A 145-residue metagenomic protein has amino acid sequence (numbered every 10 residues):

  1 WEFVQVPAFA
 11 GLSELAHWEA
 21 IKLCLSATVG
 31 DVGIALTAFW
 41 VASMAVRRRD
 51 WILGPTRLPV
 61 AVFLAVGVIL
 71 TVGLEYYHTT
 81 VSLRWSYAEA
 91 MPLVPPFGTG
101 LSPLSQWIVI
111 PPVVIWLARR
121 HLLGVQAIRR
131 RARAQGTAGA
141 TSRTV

Functional and structural regions predicted by a protein language model:
W1-V145: Aromatic-rich, lipid-facing transmembrane alpha helices and their immediate juxtamembrane interface loops in integral
